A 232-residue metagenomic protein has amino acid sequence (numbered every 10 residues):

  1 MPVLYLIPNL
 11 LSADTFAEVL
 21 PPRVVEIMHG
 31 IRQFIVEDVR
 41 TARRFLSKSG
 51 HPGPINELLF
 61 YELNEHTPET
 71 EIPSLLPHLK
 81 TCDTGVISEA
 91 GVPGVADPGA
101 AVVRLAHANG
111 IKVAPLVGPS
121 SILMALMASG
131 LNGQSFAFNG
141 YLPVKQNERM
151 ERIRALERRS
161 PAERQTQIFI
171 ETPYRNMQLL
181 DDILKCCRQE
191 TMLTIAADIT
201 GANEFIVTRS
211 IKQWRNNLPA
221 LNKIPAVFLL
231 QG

Functional and structural regions predicted by a protein language model:
M1-L63: Glycine-rich, flexible N-terminal cofactor/catalytic loop recognition
P2-L6, C82-T84, A162-G232: A contiguous loop/helix-start segment that scaffolds small-molecule binding in enzyme catalytic cores
Y5, A101-R159: Class I SAM-dependent methyltransferase SAM-binding "motif I" and its flanking Rossmann-like core
L11-A13, E89-P93, P173-Y174: Short glycine-rich anion-binding loops that position phosphate/pyrophosphate groups of nucleotides and phosphorylated
M28-F34, G110-A114, T166-Q167: Short active-site oxyanion
R40-A42, V92, S121, R175: Alpha-helix capping/helix-boundary segments
Y61-P68, L142-Q146: Conserved helicase motor
N64, E69-V113: Glycine/small-residue-rich loop that forms an oxyanion/phosphate-binding "nest" at active or ligand-binding sites
